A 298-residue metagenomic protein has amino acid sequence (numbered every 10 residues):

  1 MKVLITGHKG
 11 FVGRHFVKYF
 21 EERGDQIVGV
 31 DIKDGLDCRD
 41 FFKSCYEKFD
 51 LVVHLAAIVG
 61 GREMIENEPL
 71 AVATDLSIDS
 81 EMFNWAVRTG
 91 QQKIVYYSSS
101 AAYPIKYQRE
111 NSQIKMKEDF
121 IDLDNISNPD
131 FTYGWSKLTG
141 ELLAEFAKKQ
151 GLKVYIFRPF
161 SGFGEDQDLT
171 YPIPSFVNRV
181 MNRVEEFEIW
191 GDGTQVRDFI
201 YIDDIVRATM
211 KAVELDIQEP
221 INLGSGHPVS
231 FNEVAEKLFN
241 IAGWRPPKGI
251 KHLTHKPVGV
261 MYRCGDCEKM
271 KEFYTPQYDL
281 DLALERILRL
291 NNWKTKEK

Functional and structural regions predicted by a protein language model:
V3-E22: N-terminal Rossmann NAD(P)H-binding glycine-rich loop of SDR-like oxidoreductase domains
T6, V30, V52-I58, I94-S100 (+1 more regions): SDR active-site strand-loop-helix element
G7, F16-V17, M181-K298: C-terminal substrate-binding subdomain of Rossmann-fold SDR/epimerase-dehydratase oxidoreductases
Q26-S44: Adenosine-cofactor binding site in Rossmann-like domains, unifying the SAM/SAH pocket of S-adenosylmethionine-dependent
F42-S77: NAD(P)H-binding glycine-rich loop region in Rossmannoid oxidoreductase-like domains and their noncatalytic homologs
D75, Y133, K137: Active-site YXXXK catalytic motif of short-chain dehydrogenase/reductase
S80-D130, Y155: Conserved Rossmann-fold NAD(P)-dependent oxidoreductase catalytic core, especially the SDR/UDP-sugar
Q108-K115, L138, L142-R197, I202-V213 (+1 more regions): NAD(P)-dependent short-chain dehydrogenase/reductase
